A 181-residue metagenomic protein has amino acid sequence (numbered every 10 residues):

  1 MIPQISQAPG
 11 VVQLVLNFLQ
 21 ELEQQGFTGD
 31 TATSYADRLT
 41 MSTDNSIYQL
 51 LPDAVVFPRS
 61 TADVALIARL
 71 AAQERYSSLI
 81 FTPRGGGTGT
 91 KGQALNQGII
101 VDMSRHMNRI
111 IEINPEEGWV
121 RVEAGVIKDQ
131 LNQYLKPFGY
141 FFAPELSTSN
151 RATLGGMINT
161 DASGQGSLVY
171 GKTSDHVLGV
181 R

Functional and structural regions predicted by a protein language model:
M1-A72, Y76, G86-G118, S147 (+1 more regions): N-terminal flexible segment immediately upstream of the FAD-binding catalytic core in FAD-dependent oxidoreductases
Y76-L79, Y140: Short glycine/serine/threonine/alanine-rich loop segments
S77, R84-G86, A152, H176: Short, basic and Ser/Thr-rich N-terminal targeting/leader segments
F81-P83, P144: ATP-grasp fold ATP-binding core
I110-I113, V122-R181: FAD-binding subdomain of flavoenzyme oxidoreductases
